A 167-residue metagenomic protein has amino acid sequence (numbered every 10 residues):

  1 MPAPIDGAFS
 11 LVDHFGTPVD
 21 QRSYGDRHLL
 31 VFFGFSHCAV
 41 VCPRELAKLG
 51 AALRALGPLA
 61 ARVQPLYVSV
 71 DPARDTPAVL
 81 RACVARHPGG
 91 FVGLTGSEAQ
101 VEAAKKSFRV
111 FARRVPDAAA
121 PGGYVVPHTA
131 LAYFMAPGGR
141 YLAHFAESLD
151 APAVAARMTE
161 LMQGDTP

Functional and structural regions predicted by a protein language model:
M1-R22, A47: N-terminal "domain-start" segment that seeds a small globular fold
D6-G7, L29, T129-A130: Short loop/turn microsegments at loop-to-beta-strand junctions
V12, V92-G96, R113: Short acidic-hydrophobic, aromatic-tinged amphipathic segments that line or gate anion-handling sites
Q21-E45, L49: Short active-site neighborhood of thiol/selenol oxidoreductases, capturing the structured segment around
L30-V31, P65, A132: Hydrophobic beta-strand anchors of alpha/beta hydrolase catalytic cores
R44-A104: Structural microenvironment flanking redox-active thiols in thiol-disulfide oxidoreductases
Q100-R157: Thiol/disulfide oxidoreductase modules built on the thioredoxin-like
M158-T166: Short, hydrophobic alpha-helical segments
